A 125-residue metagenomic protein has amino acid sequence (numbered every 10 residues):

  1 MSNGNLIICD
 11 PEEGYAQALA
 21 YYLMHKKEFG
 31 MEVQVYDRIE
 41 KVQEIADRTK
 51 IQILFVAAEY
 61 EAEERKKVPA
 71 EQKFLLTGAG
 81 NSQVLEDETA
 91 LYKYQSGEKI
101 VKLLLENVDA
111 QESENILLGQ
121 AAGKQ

Functional and structural regions predicted by a protein language model:
M1-E112: Long, basic/Gly/Ser/Thr-rich N-terminal segments that mediate initial subcellular attachment or targeting
N115-Q125: Walker A (P-loop) phosphate-binding motif
